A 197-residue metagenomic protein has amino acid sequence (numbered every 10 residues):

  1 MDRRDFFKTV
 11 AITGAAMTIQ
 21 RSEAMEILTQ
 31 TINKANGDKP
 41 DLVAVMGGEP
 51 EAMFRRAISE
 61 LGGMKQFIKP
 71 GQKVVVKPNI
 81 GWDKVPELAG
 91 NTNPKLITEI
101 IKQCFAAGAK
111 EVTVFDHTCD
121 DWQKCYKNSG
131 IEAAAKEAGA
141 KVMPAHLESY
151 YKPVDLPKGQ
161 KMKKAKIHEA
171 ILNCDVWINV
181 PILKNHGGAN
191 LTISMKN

Functional and structural regions predicted by a protein language model:
M1-N197: N-terminal and secondary-structure boundary signal
